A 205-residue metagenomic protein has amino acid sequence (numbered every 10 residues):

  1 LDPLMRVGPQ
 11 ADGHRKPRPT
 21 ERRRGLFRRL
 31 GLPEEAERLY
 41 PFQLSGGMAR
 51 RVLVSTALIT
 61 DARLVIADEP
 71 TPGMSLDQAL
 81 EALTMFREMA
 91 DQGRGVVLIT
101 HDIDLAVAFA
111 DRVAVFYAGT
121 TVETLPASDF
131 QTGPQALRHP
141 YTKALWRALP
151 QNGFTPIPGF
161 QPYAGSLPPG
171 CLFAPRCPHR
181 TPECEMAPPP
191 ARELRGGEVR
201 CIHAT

Functional and structural regions predicted by a protein language model:
L1-A136, T205: ABC transporter nucleotide-binding domains
P126-T205: Short catalytic/signature loops enriched in Gly
